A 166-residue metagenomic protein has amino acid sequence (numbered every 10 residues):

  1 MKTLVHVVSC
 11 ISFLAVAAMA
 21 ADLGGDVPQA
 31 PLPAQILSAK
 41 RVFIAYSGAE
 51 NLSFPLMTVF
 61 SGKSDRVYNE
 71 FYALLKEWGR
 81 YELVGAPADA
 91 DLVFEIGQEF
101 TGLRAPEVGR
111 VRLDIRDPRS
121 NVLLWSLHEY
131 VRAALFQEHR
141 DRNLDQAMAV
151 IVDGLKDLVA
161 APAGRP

Functional and structural regions predicted by a protein language model:
M1-L4: Positively charged n-region of N-terminal signal peptides that target proteins for export
H6, G25-V27, F54, T58 (+5 more regions): A near-ubiquitous, low-amplitude feature marking generic local secondary-structure context
V7-A17: Bacterial N-terminal signal peptides
A21-V42, F71, D117-P166: C-terminal/domain-edge helix-coil "capping" segments
S38-E95: N-terminal segment of the mature soluble domain
F60-Y68, A105-V108, Q137-M148: Solvent-exposed, acidic/flexible segments
E77-E82, P87-R142: Surface-exposed short loop/turn segments
